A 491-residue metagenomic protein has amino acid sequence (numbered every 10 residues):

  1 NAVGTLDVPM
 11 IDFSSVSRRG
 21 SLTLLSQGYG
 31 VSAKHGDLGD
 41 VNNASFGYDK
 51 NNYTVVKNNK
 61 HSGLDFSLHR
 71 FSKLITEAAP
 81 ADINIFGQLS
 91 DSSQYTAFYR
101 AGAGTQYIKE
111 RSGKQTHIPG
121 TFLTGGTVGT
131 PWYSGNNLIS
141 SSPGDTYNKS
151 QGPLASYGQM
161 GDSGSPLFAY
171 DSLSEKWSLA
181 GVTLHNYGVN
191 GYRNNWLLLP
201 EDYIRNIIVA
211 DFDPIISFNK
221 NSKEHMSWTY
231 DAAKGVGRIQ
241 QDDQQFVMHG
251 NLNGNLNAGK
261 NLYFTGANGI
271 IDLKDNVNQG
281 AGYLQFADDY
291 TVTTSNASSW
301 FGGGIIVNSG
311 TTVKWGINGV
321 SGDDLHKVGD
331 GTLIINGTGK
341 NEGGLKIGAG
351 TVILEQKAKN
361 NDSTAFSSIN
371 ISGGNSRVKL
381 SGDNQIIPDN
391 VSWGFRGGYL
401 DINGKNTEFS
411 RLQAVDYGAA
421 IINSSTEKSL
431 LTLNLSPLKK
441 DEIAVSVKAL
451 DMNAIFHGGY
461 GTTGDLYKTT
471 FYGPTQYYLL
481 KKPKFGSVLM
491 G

Functional and structural regions predicted by a protein language model:
N1-R18: N-terminal activation segment of mature serine protease catalytic domains
D12, R18-D37, F122-G152, S156-T229: C-terminal subregion of chymotrypsin/trypsin-like serine protease catalytic domains
S26-Q27, V31-L64, L74-E77: Catalytic-histidine neighborhood of serine endopeptidases, predominantly the chymotrypsin-like S1/PA family
H35-L38, S72-E77, A103-Y107, S172-S174 (+5 more regions): Acidic glycine-/aspartate-rich tracts in secreted/extracellular proteins
F66-Y157, G161: Chymotrypsin/trypsin-fold serine protease catalytic domain
K223-W228, G310, G331, I347-K357 (+2 more regions): Glycine- and acidic-residue-biased ligand/ion/polar-headgroup-sensing regions
H225-Y263, G348-T351, N360-I371: Acidic Gly/Asp/Thr-rich repetitive segments characteristic of extracellular carbohydrate-active and adhesion proteins
L252, A258-G337, V378-L489: Extracellular, surface-exposed repeat architectures
